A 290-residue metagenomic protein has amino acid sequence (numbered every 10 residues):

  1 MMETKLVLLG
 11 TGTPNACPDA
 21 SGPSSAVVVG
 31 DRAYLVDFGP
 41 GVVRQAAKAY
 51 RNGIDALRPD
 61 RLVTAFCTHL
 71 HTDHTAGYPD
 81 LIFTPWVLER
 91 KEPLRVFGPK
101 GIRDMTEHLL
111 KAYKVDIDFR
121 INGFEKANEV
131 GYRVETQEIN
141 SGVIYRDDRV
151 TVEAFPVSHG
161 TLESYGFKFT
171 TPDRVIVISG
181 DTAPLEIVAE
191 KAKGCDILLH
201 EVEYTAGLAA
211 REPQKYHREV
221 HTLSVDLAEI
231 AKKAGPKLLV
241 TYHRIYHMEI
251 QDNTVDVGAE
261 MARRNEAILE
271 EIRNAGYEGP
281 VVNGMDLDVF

Functional and structural regions predicted by a protein language model:
M2-V177, V188, I250, T254-V255 (+1 more regions): Binuclear metal-dependent hydrolase catalytic cores
V175, A183-M285: Cap/insert and terminal regions of metallo-dependent hydrolase folds
